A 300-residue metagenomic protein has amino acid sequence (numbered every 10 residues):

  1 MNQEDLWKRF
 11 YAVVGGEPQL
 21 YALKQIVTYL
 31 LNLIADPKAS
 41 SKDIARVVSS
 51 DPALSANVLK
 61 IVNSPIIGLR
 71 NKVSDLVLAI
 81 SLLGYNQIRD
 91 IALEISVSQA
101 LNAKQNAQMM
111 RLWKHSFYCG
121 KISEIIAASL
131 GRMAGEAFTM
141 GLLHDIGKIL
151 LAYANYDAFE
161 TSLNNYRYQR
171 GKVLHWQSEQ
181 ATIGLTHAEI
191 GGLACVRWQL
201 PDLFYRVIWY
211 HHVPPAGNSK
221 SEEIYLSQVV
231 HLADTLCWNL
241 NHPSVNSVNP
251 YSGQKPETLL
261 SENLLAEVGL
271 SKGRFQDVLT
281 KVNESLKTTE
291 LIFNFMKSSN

Functional and structural regions predicted by a protein language model:
M1-T161, L174-T258, F295-S299: Conserved alpha-helical "signature site" that marks functionally important helical segments or helix/loop junctions
M1-V13, T258-N300: Terminal helices and disordered tails flanking the catalytic cores of nucleotide-processing hydrolases
Y166-W176: Short glycine/proline- and charge-enriched loop/turn segments that cap or connect secondary-structure elements
